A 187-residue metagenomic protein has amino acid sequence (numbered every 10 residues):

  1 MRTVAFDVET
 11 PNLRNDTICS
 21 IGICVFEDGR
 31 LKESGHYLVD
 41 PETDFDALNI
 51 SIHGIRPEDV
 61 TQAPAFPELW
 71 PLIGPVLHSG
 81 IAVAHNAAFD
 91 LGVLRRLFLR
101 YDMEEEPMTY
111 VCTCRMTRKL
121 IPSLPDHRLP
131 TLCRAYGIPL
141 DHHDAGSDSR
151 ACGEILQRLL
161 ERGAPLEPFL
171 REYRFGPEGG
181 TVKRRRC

Functional and structural regions predicted by a protein language model:
M1-M108, P122-S123, L129-H143: Conserved non-catalytic scaffold segment of RNase H-like nuclease domains
V8-P11, T113, C152: Ser/Thr-centric signal marking residues that sit in or immediately flank functional binding/regulatory motifs
L94, M116, C152-L156: Buried hydrophobic packing segments
T109-C112, L170-R171: Beta-strand segments within the central parallel beta-sheet cores of soluble alpha/beta enzyme folds
V111-P122: Short, flexible loop segments at boundaries between secondary-structure elements
D144-R158: Acidic, divalent-metal-coordinating active-site segment for phosphoryl/phosphodiester hydrolysis, typified by short
I155-C187: Acidic two-metal-ion nuclease catalytic site recognized across multiple nuclease folds, prominently DnaQ/RNase D-T
